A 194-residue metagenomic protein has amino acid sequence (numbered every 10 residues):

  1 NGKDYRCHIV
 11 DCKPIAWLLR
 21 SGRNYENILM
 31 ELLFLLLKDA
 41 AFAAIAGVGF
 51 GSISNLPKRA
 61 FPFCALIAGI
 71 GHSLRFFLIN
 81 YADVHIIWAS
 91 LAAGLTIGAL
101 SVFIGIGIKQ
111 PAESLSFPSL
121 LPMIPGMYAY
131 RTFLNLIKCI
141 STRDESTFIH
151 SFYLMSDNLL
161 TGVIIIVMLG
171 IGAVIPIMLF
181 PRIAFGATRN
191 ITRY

Functional and structural regions predicted by a protein language model:
Y25-E31, I45-K58, S73-V84, F152-Y153: Short juxtamembrane and helix-loop transition motifs at transmembrane-helix boundaries in membrane proteins
L29-F42, V84-L95: Structural signature of hydrophobic alpha-helical transmembrane segments
L33-F50, I67-L74, I171: Hydrophobic, membrane-facing alpha-helical anchors
I45-L56, A99-P111, I177-R182: C-terminal ends of transmembrane helices
R59-G69, I87-A93, E113-P122: Cytoplasmic-side transmembrane-helix entry/capping segments in multi-pass membrane proteins
R75-N80, G94-Q110, S116-P122, G126-M127: Short helix-perturbing small/polar motifs within transmembrane alpha-helices
T132-Y194: C-terminal membrane-adjacent module
